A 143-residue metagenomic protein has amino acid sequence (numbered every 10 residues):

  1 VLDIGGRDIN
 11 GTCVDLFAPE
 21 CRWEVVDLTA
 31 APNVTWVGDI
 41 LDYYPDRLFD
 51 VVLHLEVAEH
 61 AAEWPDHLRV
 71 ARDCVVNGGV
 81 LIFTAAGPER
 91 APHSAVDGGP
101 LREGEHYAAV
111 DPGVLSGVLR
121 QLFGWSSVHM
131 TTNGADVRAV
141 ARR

Functional and structural regions predicted by a protein language model:
V1-A91, A139-A141: Conserved SAM-binding loop
A62-R143: S-adenosyl-L-methionine-dependent methyltransferase catalytic module, highlighting the catalytic core
